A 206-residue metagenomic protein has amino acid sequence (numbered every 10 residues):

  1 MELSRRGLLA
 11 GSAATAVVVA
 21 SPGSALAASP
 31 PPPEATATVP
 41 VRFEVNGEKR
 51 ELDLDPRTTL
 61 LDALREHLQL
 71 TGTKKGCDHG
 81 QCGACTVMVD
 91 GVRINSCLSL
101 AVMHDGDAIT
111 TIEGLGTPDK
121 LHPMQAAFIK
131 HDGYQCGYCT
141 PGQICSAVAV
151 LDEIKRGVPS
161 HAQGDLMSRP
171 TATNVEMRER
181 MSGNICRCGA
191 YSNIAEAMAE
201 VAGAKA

Functional and structural regions predicted by a protein language model:
M1-A206: Signature of N-terminal electron-transfer/Fe-S-associated modules in redox systems
